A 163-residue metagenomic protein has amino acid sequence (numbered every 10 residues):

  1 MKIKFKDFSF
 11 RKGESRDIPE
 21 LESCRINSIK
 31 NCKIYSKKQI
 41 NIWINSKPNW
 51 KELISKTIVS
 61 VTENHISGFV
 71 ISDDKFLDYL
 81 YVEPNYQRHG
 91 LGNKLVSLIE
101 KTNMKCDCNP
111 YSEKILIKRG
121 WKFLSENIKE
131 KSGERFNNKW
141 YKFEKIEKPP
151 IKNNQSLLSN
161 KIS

Functional and structural regions predicted by a protein language model:
F8-S23: A short beta-loop-alpha structural element at the N-terminal edge of CoA-dependent acyl/N-acetyltransferase catalytic
E22-P48: Conserved GNAT-fold acetyl-CoA-binding loop/helix
S55-G68: Conserved beta-hairpin
V70-K75: A conserved beta-strand-loop-helix scaffold within acyl/acetyltransferase catalytic domains
F76-Q87, Y111: A short, internal acetyl-CoA/4′-phosphopantetheine-binding micro-motif in the GNAT/acyltransferase core
V82, R88-K101: Conserved acetyl-CoA-binding loop-helix of GNAT-fold acetyltransferases
N93, P110-F136: Conserved active-site alpha-helix within GNAT-family acetyltransferase domains
E100-Y111: Conserved GNAT acetyl-CoA-binding A-motif
